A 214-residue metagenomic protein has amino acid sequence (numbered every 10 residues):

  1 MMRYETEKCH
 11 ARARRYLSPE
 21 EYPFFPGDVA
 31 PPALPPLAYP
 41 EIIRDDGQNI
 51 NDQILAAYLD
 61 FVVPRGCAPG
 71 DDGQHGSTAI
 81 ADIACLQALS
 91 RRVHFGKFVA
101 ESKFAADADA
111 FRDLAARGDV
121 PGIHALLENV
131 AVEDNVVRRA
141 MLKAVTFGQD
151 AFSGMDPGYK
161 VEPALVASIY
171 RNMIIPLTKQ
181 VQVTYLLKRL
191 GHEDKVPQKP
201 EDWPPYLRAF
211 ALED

Functional and structural regions predicted by a protein language model:
M1-D214: Extended amphipathic alpha-helical regions
